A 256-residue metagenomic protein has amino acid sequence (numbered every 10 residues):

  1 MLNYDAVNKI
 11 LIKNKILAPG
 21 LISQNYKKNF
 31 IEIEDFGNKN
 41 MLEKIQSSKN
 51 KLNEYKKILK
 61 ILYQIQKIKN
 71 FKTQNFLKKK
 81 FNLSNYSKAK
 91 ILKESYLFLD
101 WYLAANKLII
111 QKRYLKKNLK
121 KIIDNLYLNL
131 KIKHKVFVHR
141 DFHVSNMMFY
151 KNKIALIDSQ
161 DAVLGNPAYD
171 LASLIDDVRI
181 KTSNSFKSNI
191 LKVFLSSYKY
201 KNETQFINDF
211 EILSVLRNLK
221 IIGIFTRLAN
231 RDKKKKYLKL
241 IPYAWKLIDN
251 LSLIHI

Functional and structural regions predicted by a protein language model:
M1-K93, K131-I132: ATP-binding pocket architecture of kinase catalytic cores
N40-N53, L108-Q111, I180-T182, R231-K235: Short, polar/flexible loop-turn hinges at active-site or ligand-entry regions and domain interfaces
I65-Q66, I123-L171, V178-T182: Active-site acidic catalytic loop and adjacent metal/ATP-binding pocket of ATP-dependent phosphoryl transfer enzymes
N70, A89-K90, E94-F137, K192 (+1 more regions): An alpha-helical support segment within catalytic cores of ATP-dependent transferases
Y96-N106, P167-K201, V215-D232, A244-L251: Active-site activation/catalytic loop segments of kinase-like enzymes and analogous catalytic loops in related
L119-K120, L126, D232-S252: Short secondary-structure subsegments characteristic of cysteine-rich extracellular domains
K201-E211: Acidic, serine/threonine- and proline-rich low-complexity regulatory regions
I254-I256: Conserved small/polar residues in nucleotide/adenosyl-binding loops
